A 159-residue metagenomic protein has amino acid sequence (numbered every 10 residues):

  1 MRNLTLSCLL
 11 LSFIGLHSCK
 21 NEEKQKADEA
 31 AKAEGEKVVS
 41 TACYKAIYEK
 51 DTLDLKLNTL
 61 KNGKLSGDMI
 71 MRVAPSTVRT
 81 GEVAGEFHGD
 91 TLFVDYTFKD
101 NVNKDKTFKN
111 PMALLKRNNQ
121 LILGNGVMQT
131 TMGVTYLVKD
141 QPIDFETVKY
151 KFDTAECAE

Functional and structural regions predicted by a protein language model:
M1-L6: Positively charged n-region of N-terminal signal peptides that target proteins for export
G15-S18: C-terminal motif of bacterial Sec signal peptides marking the signal peptidase cleavage site
K20-E34: Bacterial Sec signal peptide processing site at the extreme N-terminus
A33-D51: Tryptophan-anchored aromatic micro-motifs
K45-K64: Short, solvent-exposed loop/hinge segments that bridge or flank secondary-structure elements
K50-D54, T77-E82, D105-P111: Short, surface-exposed coil-to-beta transition loops
N58-E86: N-terminal glycine/threonine-rich, aromatic-flanked beta-hairpin/loop signature
K64-D68, F93-E159: Beta-sheet ligand-binding and adhesion/scaffold domains
